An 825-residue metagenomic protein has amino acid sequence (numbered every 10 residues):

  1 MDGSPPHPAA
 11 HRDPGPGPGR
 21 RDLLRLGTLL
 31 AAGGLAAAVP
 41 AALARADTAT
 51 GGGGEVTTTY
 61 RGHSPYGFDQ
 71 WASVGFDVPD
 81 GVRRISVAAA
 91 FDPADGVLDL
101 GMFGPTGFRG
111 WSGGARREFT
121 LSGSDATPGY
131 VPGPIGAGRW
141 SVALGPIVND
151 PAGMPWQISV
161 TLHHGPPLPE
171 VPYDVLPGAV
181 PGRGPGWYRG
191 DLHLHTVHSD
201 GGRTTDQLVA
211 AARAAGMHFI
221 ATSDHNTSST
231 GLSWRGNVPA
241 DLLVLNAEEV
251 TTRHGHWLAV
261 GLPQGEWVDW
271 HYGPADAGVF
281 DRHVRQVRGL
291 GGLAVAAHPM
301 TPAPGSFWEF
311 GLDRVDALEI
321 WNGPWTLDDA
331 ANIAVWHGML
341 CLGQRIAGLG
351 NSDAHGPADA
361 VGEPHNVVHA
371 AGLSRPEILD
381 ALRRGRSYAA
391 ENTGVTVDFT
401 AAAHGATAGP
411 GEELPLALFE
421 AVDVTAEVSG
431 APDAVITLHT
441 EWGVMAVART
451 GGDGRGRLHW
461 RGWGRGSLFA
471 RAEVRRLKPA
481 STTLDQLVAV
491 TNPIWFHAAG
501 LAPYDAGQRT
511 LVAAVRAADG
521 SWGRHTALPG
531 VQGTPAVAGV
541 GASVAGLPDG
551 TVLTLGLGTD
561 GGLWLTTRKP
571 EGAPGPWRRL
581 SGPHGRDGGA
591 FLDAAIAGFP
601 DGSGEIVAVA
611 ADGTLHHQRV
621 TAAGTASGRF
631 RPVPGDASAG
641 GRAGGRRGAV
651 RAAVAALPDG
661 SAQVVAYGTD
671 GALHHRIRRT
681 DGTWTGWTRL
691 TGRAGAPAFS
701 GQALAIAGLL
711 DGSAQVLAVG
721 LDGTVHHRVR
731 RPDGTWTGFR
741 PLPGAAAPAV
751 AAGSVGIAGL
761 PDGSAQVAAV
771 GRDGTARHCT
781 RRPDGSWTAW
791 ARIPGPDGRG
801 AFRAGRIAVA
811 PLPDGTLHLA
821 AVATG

Functional and structural regions predicted by a protein language model:
M1-P18, A31-G33, A37, L43-R45: N-terminal secretory signal peptides
G19-L29: N-terminal export leaders
L23-L24, P169-H254, L327, G356-A358 (+3 more regions): An N-terminally biased module of ancient metal coordination in phosphate/nucleic-acid-related enzymes
G52-G53, M102-P105, G133-R189, A210-A215: C-terminal edge strands of extracellular/lumenal beta-sandwich accessory domains
G53-F68, A90-T127, P576-S581, G628-P634 (+3 more regions): Surface-exposed beta-strand/loop patches in noncatalytic accessory domains and peripheral targeting/linker segments
L98-M154, D453-H459, A594, L704 (+1 more regions): Noncatalytic accessory or regulatory domains flanking protease catalytic cores in secreted, cell-surface, and selected
E170, D174-R183, R253-W267, A303-L501: Charged catalytic cores and adjacent phosphate/nucleic-acid-binding surfaces used for phosphate/nucleic-acid chemistry
L501-G539, G562-L592, T614-V650, A672-Q702 (+2 more regions): Trp- and S/T/G-rich repeat-edge/linker motifs of beta-rich repeat architectures
